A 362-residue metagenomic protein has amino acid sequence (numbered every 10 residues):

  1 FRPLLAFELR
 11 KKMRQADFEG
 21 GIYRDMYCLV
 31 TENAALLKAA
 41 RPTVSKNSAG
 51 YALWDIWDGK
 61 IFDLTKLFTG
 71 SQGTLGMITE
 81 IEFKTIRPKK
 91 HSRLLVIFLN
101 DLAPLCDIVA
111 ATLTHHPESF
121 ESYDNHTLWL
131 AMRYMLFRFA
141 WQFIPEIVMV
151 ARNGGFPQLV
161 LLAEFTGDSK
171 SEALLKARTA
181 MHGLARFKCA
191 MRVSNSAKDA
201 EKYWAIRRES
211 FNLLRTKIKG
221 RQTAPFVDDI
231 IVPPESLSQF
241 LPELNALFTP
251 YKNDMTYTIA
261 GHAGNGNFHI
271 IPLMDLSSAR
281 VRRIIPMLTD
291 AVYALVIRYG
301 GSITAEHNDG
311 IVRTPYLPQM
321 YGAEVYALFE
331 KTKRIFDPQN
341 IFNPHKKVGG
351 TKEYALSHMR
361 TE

Functional and structural regions predicted by a protein language model:
F1-T114, Q339-G349, E353-E362: FAD-binding subdomain of flavoenzyme oxidoreductases
E32, S48-Y51, K198, P225 (+2 more regions): Residue-level signal for pocket-adjacent positions within structured domains
N47, P234, S238, P286 (+1 more regions): Short, amphipathic alpha-helical segments
D55-I61, T65-I284, Y293-L295, Y299-G300 (+2 more regions): C-terminal substrate-recognition/cap domain of FAD-linked oxidoreductases
A177, I285-T289, V325-F329: Amphipathic alpha-helical segments in well-structured domains
L214-R221, P315-E362: Activity-critical C-terminal alpha-helical subdomain
I270, H307, D337: Hydrophobic, well-ordered secondary-structure elements that form the walls of internal hydrophobic environments
S302-D309, P344-H345: Short acidic/histidine-rich active-site segments
